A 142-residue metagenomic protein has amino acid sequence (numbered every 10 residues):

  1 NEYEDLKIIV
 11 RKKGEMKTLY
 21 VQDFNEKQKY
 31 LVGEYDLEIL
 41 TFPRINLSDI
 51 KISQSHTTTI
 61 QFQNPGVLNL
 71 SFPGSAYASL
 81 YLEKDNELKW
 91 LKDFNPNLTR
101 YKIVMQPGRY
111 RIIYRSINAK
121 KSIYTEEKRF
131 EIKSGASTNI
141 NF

Functional and structural regions predicted by a protein language model:
N1-E2, G66-G74: A short, amphipathic beta-strand motif
E2-L19, E38-L40, A76-L91: Change to "...patches in solvent-exposed regions of secreted, membrane-anchored, or virion-exposed structural
L6-I8, G14, V21-D23, K27-R44 (+2 more regions): Extended non-catalytic domains of envelope/secretory-pathway proteins
I8-V10, Y35-L37, I50, I60 (+6 more regions): Hydrophobic beta-strand residues in large extracellular and virion-surface proteins
G14-Q28, E87-I103, E126: Short, solvent-exposed S/T- and G/P-enriched segments that are highly enriched in secreted/extracellular and lumenal
E15-K17, Y35, R44-N46, T57 (+6 more regions): Generic "edge-of-domain/loop-turn" microfeature
Q22-R44, N97-K120: Short Pro-Gly-centered beta-turn/loop motif in secreted/extracellular proteins
F42-N64, I117-F142: Structured interaction patches on ligand/partner-binding surfaces of diverse proteins
